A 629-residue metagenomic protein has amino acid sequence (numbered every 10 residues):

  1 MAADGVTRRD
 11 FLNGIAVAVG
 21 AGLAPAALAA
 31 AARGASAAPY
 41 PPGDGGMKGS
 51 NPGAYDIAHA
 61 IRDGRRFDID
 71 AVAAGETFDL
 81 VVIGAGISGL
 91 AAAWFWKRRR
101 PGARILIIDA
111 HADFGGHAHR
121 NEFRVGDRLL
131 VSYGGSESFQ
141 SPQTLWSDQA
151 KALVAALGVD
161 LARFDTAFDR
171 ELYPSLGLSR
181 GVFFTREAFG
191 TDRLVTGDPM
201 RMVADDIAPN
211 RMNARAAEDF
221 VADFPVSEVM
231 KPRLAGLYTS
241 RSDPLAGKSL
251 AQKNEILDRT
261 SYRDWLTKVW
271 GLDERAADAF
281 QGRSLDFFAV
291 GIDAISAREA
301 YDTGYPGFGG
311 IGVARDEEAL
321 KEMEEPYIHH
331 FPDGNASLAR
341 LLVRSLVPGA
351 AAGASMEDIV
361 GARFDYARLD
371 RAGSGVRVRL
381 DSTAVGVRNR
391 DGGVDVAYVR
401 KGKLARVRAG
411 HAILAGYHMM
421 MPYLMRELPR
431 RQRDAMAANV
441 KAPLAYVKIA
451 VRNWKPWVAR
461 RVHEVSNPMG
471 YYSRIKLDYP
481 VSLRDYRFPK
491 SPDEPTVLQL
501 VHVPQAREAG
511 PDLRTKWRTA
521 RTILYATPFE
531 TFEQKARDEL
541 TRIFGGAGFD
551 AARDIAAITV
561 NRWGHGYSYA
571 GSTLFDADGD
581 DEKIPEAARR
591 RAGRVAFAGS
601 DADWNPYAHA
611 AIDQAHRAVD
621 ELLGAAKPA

Functional and structural regions predicted by a protein language model:
M1-V19: N-terminal secretory signal peptides and thylakoid transit peptides that target proteins across membranes
A27-P39: Signal peptide processing junction and immediate N-terminal pro/mature segment of secreted/exported proteins
S36-D70, E122, K151, S179 (+4 more regions): Conserved flavin/dinucleotide-binding core of flavoenzymes
D56, A60, R66-P244, L250-N254: N-terminal glycine-rich phosphate/pyrophosphate-binding loop and immediately adjacent elements
V81-A91, I108-H111, L380, A384 (+4 more regions): Conserved beta-strand->loop/alpha-helix structural units within folded catalytic cores of enzymes with alpha/beta
Y133-T144, K248-E255, E324-D333, Q432-V440 (+2 more regions): Active-site rim elements
P225-S382: Active-site/ligand-binding neighborhood in enzyme catalytic cores
V376, L380-A509: Mid-domain catalytic core of redox enzymes that form a hydrophobic substrate pocket/lid adjacent to a catalytic redox
